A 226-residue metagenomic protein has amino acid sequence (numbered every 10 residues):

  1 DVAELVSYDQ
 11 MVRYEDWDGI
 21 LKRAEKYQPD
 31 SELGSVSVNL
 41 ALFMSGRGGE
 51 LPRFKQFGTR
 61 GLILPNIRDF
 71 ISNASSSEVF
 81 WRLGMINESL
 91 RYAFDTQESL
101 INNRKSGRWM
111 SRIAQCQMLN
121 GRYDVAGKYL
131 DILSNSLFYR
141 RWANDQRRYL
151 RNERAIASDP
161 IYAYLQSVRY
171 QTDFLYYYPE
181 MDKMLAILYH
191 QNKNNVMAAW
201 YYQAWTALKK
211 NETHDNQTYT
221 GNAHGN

Functional and structural regions predicted by a protein language model:
V2-Q166, Q191-N192, V196-K209: Soluble catalytic regions of membrane-associated enzymes that act on cell-envelope and secretory-pathway components
P52-Q56, H214-Y219: Short acidic alpha-helical/loop segments enriched in Asp/Glu that coordinate divalent cations
S158-Y176, K183: Surface-exposed acidic, glycine/proline-enriched linker/cap segments that occur as 15-30-residue helix-coil
F174-L208, Q217, A223: Polar, solvent-exposed alpha-helical protein-interaction surfaces
